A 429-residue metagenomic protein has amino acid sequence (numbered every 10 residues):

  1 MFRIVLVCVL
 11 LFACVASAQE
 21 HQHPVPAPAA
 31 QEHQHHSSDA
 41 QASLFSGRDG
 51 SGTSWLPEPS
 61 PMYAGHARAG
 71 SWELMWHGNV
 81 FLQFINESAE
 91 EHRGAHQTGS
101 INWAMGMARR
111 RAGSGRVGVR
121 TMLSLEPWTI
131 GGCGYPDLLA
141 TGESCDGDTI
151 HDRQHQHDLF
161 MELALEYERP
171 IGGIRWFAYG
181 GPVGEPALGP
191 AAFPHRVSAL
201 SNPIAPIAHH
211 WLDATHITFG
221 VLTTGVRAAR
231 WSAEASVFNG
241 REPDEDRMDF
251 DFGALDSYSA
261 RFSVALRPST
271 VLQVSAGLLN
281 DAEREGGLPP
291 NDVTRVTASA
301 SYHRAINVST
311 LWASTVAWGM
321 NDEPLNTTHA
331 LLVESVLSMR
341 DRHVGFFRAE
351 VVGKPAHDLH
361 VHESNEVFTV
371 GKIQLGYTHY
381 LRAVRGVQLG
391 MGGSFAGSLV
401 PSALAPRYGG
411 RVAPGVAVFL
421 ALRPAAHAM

Functional and structural regions predicted by a protein language model:
P26-A164: Beta-barrel outer-membrane channel/assembly domains of diderm bacteria
A67, A108-A112, Y167-R169, G225-A228 (+6 more regions): Residue-level signature of outer-membrane beta-barrel architecture
W72, H96-A104, H157-L163, H216-L222 (+6 more regions): Residues that define the transmembrane beta-barrel architecture of outer-membrane proteins
L74, G113-V117, G173-W176, V226 (+6 more regions): Repeated loop/turn-to-beta-strand initiation elements of outer-membrane beta-barrel proteins
V80-S88, L123-T129, P182-P186, A228-R230 (+8 more regions): Transmembrane beta-strands of outer-membrane beta-barrel pores
W128-P136, E143-L159, A276-P289, L311-L332 (+4 more regions): Outer-membrane beta-barrel translocator/channel fold
I130-S263: Surface-exposed coil loops of outer-membrane beta-barrel proteins
L375, G410-M429: Outer-membrane beta-barrel "beta-signal"
